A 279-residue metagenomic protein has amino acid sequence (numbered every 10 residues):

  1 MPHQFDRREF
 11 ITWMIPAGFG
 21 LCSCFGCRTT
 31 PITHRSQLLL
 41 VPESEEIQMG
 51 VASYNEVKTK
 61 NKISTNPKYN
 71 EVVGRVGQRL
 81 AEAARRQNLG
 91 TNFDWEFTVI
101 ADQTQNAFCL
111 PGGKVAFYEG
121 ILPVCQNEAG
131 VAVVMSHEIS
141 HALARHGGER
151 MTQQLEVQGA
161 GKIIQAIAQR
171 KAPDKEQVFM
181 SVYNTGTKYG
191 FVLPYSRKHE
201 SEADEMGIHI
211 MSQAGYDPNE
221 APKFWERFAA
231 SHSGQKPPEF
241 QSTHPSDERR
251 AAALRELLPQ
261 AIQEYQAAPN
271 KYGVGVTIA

Functional and structural regions predicted by a protein language model:
P2-A279: A Zn2+-metalloprotease active-site environment signal
